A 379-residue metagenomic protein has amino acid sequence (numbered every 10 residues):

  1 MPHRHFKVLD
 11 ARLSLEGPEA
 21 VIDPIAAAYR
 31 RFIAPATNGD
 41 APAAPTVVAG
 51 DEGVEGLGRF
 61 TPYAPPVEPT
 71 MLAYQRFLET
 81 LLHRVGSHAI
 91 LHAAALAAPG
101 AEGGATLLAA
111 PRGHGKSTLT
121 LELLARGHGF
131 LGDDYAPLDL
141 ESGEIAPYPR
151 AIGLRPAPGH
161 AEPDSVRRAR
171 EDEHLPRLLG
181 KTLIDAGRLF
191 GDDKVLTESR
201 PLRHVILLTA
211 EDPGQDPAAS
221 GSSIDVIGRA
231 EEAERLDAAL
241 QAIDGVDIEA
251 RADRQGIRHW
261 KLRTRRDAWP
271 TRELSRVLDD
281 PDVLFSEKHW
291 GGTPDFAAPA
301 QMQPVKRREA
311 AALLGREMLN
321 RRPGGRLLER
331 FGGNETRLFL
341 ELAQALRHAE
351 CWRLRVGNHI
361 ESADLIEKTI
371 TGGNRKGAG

Functional and structural regions predicted by a protein language model:
M1-E52: Non-cleavable N-terminal signal-anchor transmembrane helices
H3-R4, L9-I25, H92-P99, G104-A110 (+1 more regions): Glycine-rich, often acidic-flanked micro-motifs that create phosphate/phosphodiester-binding or positioning elements
R31-L81: Charged, amphipathic alpha-helical linker segments immediately N-terminal to NTP-binding catalytic cores
L81-R84, D192: Short, P/G- and charge-enriched loop/turn segments at secondary-structure junctions
S87-H88: Short coil-to-beta microelement around the adenine-binding A-loop and adjacent beta1/P-loop entry of ABC ATPase
G113: Walker A (P-loop) phosphate-binding loop of P-loop NTPases
K116: Conserved lysine of the Walker
L119-T120: Post-Walker A alpha-helix
